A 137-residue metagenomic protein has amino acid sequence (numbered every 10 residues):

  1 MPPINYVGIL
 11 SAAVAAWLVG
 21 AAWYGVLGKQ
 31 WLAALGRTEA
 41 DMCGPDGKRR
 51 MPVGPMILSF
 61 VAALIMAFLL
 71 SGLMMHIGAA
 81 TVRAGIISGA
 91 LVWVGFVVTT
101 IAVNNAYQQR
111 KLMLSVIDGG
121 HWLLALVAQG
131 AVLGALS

Functional and structural regions predicted by a protein language model:
M1-S137: Juxtamembrane/disordered regions of integral membrane proteins
